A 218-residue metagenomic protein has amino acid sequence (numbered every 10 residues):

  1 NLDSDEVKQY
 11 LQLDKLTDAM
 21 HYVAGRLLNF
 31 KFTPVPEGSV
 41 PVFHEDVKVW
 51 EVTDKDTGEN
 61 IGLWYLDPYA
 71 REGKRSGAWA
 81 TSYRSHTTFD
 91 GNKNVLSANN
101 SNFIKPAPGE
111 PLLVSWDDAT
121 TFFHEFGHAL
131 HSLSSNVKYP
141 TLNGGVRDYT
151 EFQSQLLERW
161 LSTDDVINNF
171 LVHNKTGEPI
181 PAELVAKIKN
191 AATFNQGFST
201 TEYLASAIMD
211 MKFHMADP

Functional and structural regions predicted by a protein language model:
N1-P218: Cation-handling catalytic/transport regions enriched in His/Asp/Glu
